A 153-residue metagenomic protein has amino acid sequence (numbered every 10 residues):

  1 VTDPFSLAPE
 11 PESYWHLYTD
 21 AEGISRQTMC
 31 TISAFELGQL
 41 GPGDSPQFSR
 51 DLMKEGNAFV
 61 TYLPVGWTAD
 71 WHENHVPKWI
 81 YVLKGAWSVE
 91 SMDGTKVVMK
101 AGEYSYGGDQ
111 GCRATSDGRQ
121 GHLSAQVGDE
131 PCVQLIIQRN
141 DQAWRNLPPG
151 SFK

Functional and structural regions predicted by a protein language model:
T2-D20: Short acidic, Pro/Gly- and aromatic-enriched capping/linker segments at domain boundaries
A8, S33-F35, T95-V97: A short acidic/small-residue loop/turn micro-motif
T19-D70, C132, N140: A short glycine-rich, His/Asp/Glu-containing loop-to-beta-strand
Y62, D93-G111: Short acidic-glycine-tyrosine-enriched beta hairpin
Y62-V65, E73-V89: Short, conserved beta-strand element in jelly-roll/cupin
M99, C112-S124: Short, Lys/Arg- and Gly-enriched loop/turn segments at beta-strand edges
Y106-G107, R119-W144: A short hydrophobic beta-strand segment most commonly corresponding to one strand of the jelly-roll/cupin
